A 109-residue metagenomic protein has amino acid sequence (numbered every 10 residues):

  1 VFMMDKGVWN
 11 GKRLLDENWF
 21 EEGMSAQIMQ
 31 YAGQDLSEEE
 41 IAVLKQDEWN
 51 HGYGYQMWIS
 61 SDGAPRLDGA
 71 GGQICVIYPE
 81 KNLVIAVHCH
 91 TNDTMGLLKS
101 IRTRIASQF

Functional and structural regions predicted by a protein language model:
V1, F20-M24, G54-Q56, R102 (+1 more regions): Non-transmembrane alpha-helical segments in soluble domains of secreted/periplasmic/extracellular proteins
V1-S25: Active-site-proximal binding-pocket segments
V1-V8, Q73-C89: Active-site-proximal alpha-helical segments within enzyme catalytic domains
M24-V84: Active-site Gly/Thr loop motif
T91-D93: A short acidic/small-residue loop/turn micro-motif
M95-F109: Short, gly/Ser/Thr-rich active-site loops of penicillin-recognizing serine hydrolases
